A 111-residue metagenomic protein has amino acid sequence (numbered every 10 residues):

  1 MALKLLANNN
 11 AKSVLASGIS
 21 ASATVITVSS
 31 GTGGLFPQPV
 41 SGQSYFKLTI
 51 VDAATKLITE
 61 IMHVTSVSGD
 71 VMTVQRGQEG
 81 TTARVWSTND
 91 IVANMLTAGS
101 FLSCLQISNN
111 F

Functional and structural regions predicted by a protein language model:
M1-R76, T81: Autoprocessing Asn-cyclization modules and mimics
S22, W86-I91: Glycine-centered loop/turn motifs
Q38, W86, L102-Q106: Short, charged, solvent-exposed linker or helix-capping segments at domain edges/interfaces that act as flexible hinges
A53-K56, T73-E79, A93-F111: Fibrous stalk/shaft segments of extracellular and virion attachment machinery
